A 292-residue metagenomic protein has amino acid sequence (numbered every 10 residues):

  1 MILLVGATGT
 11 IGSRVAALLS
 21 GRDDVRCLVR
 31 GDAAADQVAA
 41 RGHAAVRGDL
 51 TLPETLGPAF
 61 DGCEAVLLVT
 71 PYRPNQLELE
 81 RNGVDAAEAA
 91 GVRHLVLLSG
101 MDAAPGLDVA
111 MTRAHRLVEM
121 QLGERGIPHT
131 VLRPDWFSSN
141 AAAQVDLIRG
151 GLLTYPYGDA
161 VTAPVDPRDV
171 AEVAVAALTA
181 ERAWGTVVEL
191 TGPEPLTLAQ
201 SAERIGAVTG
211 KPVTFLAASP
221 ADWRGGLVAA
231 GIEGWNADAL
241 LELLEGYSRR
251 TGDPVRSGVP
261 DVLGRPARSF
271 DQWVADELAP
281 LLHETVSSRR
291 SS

Functional and structural regions predicted by a protein language model:
M1-A34, T51-E54, D61-C63, Y72-R81 (+6 more regions): Oxidoreductase cofactor-interface core, primarily capturing Rossmann-like NAD(P)-dependent enzymes
L3, V46, L263: Conserved Rossmann-like nucleotide-binding pocket used by diverse enzymes that bind dinucleotide cofactors
A34-R41, P58: Short loop/helix-cap segments at secondary-structure boundaries that form the rim of catalytic
V38-L52: Rossmann-fold cofactor-recognition segment
A45, H94-L95: A short hydrophobic/small-residue beta-strand
V69: Catalytic metal- and UDP-sugar-binding loop of GT-A-like glycosyltransferases, i.e., residues flanking the conserved
A221-S292: A hydrophobic C-terminal alpha-helical subdomain
